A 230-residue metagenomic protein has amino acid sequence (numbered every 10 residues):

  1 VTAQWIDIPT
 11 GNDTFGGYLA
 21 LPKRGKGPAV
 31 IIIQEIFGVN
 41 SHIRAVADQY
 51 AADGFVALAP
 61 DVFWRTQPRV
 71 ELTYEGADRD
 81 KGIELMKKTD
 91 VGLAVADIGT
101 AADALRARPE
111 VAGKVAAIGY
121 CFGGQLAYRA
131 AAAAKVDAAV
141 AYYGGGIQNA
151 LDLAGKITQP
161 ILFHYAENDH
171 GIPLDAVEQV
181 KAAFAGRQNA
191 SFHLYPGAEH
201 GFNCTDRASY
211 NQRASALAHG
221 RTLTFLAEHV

Functional and structural regions predicted by a protein language model:
V1-V230: N-terminal cap/leader regions of alpha/beta-hydrolase-fold enzymes, predominantly small-molecule hydrolases
